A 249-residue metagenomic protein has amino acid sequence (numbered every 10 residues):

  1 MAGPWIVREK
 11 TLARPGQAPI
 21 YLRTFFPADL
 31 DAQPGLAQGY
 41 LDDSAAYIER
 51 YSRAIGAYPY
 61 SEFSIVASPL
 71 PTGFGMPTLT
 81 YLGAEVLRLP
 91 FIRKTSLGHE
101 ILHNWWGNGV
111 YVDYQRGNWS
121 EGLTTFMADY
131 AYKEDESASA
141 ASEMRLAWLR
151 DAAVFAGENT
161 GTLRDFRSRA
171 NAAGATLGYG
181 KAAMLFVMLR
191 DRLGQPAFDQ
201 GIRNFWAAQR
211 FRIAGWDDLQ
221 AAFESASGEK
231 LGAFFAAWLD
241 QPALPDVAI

Functional and structural regions predicted by a protein language model:
M1-G98, F126: Hydrophobic helix-coil surface modules that form long, contiguous segments used for peptide/substrate interaction
A18-Y21, A57-F63, L102, A138 (+3 more regions): Loop/turn elements at helix/coil->beta-strand transitions in domains of secreted/extracellular proteins
A18-Y21, G73-G75, G98-L102, A152-F166: Active-site-adjacent bridging/hinge elements
A28-Q38, E85-L87, D113-Y114, N171-A175 (+2 more regions): Second-shell loop/turn segments in exported
Q38, T80-A147, I202: Zinc-dependent metallopeptidase catalytic helix centered on the HExxH motif and its immediate flanking segment
A45-I48, L79, G98-H99, E121 (+6 more regions): Extracytoplasmic/secreted envelope proteins and their assembly/folding machinery, especially bacterial periplasmic
Q115, E121-L193, Q209-F211, L239: Acidic/His/Gly-enriched intrinsically disordered linker/tail segments that often contain short helix/coil "MoRF-like"
A175-I249: Amphipathic alpha-helical substructures
